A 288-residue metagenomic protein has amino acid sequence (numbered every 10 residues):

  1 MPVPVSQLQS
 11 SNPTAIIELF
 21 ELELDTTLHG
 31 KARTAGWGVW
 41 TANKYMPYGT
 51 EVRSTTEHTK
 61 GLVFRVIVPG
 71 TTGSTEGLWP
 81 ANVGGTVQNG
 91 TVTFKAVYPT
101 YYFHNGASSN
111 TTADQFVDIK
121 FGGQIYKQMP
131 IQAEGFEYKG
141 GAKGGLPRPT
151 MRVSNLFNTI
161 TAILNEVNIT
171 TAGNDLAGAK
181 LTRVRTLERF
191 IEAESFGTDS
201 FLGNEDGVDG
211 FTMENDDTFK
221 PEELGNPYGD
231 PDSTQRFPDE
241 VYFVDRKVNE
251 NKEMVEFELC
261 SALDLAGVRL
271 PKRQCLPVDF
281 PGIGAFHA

Functional and structural regions predicted by a protein language model:
M1-G36, Y98-P130: Polar/acidic, low-complexity leader/linker segments enriched in S/T/G and N/D
G36-P99: Tryptophan-rich substrate-binding surfaces of secreted polymer-degrading and adhesive proteins
R53, T186-F237: Short aromatic-glycine motifs in intrinsically disordered, low-complexity regions
T56-V63, G122-Q124, G229-Y242: Short coil-to-beta-strand transition motifs
T72-V83, V248-L263: Short, solvent-exposed secondary-structure boundary/capping segments
I131-E166, R246, M254-L263: Oligomerization/assembly interface segments of phage tail-like spikes and tubes
G173-T186: A glycine-biased structural micro-motif
A262, R269-A288: Intrinsically disordered, low-complexity terminal/linker regions enriched in Pro/Ser/Gly and acidic residues
